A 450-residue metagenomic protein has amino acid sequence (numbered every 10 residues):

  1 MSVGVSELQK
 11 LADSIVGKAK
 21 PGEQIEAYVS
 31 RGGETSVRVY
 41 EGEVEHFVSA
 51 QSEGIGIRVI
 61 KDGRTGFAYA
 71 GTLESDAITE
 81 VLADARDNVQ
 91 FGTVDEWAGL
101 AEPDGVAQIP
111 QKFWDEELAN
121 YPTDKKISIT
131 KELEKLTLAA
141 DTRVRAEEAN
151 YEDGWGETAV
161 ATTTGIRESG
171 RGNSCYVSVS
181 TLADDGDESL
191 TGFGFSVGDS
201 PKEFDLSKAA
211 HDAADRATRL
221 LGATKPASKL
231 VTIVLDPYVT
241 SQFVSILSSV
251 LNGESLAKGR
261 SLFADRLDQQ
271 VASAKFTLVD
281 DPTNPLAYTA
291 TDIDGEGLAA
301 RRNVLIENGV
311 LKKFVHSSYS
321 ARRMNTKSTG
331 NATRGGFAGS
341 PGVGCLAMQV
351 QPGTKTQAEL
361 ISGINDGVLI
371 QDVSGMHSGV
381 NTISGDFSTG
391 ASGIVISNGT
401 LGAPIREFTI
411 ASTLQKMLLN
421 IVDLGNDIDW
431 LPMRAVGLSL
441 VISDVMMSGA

Functional and structural regions predicted by a protein language model:
M1-T291, G295-R302, E307-V310, E359 (+4 more regions): Active-site bordering "gate/hinge" segments that shape substrate access to catalytic or cofactor-binding pockets
P110, R266-A450: Dual-mode signal for accessory low-complexity, basic/Gly-rich regions
